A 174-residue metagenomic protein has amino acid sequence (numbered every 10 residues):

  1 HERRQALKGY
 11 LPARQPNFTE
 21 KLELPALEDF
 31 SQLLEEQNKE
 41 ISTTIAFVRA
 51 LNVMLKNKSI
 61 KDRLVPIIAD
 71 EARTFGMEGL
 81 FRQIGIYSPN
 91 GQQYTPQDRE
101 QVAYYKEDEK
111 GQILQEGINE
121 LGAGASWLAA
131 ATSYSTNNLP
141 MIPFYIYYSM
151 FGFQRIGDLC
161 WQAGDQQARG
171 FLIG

Functional and structural regions predicted by a protein language model:
H1-G174: Thiamine diphosphate
